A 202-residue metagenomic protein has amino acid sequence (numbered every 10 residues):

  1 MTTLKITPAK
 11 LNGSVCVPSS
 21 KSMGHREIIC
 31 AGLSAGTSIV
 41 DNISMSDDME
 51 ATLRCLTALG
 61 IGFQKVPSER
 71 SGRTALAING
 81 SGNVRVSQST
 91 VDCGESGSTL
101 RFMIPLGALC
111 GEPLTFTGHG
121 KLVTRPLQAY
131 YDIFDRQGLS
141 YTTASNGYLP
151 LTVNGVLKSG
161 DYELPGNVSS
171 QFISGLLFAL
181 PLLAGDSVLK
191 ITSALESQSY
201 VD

Functional and structural regions predicted by a protein language model:
M1-D202: Structural preference for solvent-exposed beta-strand-turn elements and adjacent flexible terminal/loop segments within
